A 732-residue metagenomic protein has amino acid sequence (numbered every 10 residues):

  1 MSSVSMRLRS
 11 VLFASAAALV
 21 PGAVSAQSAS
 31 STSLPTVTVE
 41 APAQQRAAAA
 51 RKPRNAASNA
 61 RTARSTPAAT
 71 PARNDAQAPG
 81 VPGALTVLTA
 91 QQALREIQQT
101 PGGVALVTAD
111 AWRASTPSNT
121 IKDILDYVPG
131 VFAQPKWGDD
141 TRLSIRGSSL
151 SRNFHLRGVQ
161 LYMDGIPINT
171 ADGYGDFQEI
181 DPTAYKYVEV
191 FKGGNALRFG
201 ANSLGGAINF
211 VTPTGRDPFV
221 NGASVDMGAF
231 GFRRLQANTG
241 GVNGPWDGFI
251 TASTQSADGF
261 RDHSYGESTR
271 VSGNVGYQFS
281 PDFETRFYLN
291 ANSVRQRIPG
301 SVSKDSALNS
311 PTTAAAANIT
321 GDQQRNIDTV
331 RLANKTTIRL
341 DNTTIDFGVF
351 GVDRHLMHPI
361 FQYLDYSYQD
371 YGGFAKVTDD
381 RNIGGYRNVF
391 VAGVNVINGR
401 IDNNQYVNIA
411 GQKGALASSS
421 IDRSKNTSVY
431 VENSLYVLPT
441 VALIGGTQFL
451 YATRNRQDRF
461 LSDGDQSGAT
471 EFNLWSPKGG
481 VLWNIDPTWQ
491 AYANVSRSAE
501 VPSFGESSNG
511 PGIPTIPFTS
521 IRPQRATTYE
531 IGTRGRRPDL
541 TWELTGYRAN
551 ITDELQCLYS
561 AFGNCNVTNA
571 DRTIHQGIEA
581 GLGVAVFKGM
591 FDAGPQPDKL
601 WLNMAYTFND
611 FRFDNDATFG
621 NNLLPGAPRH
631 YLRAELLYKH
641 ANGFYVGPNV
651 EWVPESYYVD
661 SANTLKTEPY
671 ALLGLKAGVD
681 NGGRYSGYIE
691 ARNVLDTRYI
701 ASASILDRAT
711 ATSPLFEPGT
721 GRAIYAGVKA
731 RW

Functional and structural regions predicted by a protein language model:
S5-R7, F13, Q27, G165 (+7 more regions): Conserved C-terminal beta-signal and adjacent last beta-strands/turns of outer-membrane beta-barrel proteins
I121-I124, L143-S144, V159-M163, D176-Q178 (+3 more regions): N-terminal periplasmic accessory domains that precede and gate Gram-negative outer-membrane beta-barrel machines
I166-K192, G273, S520: Short acidic/polar hinge/loop motifs at secondary-structure boundaries that mediate gating or recognition
V220, M227-S256, R261-P299, Q324-A333 (+5 more regions): Transmembrane beta-barrel wall of Gram-negative outer-membrane proteins
E284-N290, R325-L461, L482, E543: Face-selective signature of the C-terminal outer-membrane beta-barrel domain
R295, S301-V302, S306-L308, N398-I409 (+8 more regions): Surface-exposed extracellular loop regions of Gram-negative outer-membrane beta-barrel proteins, predominantly
R339, T344-M357, N484, Q490-S496 (+4 more regions): Membrane-embedded beta-barrel scaffold of Gram-negative outer-membrane proteins
L443, Y451-A452, T541, G546-N550 (+3 more regions): Gram-negative outer-membrane beta-barrel transporters
